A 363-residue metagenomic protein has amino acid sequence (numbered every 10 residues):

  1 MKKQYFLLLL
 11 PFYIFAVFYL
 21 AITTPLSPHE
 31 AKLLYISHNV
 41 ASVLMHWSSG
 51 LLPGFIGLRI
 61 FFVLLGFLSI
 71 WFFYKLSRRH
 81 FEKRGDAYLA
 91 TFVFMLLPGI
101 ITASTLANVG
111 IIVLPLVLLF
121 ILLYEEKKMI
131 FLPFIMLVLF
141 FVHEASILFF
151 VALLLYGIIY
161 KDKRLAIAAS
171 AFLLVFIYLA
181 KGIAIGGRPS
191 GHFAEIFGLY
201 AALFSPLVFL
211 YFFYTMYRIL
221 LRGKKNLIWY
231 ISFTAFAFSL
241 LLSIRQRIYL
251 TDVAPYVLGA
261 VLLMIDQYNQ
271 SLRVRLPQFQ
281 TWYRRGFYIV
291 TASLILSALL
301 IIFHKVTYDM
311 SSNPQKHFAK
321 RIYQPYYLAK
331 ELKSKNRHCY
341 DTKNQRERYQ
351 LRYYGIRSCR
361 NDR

Functional and structural regions predicted by a protein language model:
I60-H80: Transmembrane-helix motifs of polytopic, lipid-linked glycan transferases
A90-M95: Short helix- or helix-capping micro-motifs that position conserved polar/aromatic residues at function-defining sites
T102-G110: Short acidic/glycine- and proline-prone juxtamembrane loop motifs at membrane-interface regions of multi-pass membrane
I112-F131: Specific aromatic-rich, kink-prone transmembrane helix
I130-I147, A152, S239-L240: Membrane-interface alpha helices of multi-pass inner-membrane proteins
R247-Q280, G286: Hydrophobic/aromatic-rich transmembrane helices and adjacent perimembrane loops
L272-K305: Signature aromatic-anchored transmembrane alpha helix within multi-pass, membrane-resident enzymes that catalyze glycan
F303-R363: Short periplasmic/luminal acceptor-recognition loop of GT-C membrane glycosyltransferases, typified by
